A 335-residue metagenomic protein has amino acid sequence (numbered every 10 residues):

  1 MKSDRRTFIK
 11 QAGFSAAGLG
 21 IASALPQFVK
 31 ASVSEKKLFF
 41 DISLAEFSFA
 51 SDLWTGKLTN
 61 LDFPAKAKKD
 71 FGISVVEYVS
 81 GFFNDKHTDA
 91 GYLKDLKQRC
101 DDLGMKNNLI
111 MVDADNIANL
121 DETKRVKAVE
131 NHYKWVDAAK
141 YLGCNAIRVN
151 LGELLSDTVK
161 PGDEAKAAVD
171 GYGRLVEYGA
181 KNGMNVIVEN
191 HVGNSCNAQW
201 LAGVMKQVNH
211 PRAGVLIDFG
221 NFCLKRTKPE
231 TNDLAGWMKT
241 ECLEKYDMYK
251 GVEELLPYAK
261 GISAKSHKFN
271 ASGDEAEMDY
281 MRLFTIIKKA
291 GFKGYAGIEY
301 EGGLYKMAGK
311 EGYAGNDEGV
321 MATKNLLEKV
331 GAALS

Functional and structural regions predicted by a protein language model:
M1-T7: N-terminal secretory signal peptides
K10-P26, S34-K36, D41, A65 (+6 more regions): Active-site acidic/histidine proton-transfer and metal-coordination neighborhood in alpha/beta enzyme cores
E35-T59: Boundary/entry segment of secreted carbohydrate-active catalytic domains
S51-K57, V79-Y92, N116-L120, L154-K160 (+5 more regions): Acidic-and-aromatic substrate-binding clefts and catalytic sites of carbohydrate-active enzymes
W54-K69, V126-D137, E244-V252: Short, acidic/polar
L61-V79, G143: Catalytic domains of carbohydrate-active enzymes, especially glycoside hydrolases
V75-E77, L109, R148, S263 (+1 more regions): Conserved beta-strand positions in the central sheet of alpha/beta enzyme cores
V75-V76, G173-T285: Acidic/histidine-rich catalytic cores of soluble enzymes
